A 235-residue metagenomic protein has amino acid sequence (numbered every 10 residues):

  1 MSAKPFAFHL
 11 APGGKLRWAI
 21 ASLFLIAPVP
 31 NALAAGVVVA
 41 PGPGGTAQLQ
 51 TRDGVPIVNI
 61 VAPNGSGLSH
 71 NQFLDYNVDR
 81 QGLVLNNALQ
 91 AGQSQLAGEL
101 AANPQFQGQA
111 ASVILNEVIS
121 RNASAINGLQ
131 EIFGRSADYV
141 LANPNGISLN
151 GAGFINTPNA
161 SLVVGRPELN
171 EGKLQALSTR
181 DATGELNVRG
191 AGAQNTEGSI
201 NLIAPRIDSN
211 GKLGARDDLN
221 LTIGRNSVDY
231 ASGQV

Functional and structural regions predicted by a protein language model:
S2-F6, L10-G13, I20-V235: Solvent-exposed adhesion/ligand-recognition segments of exported proteins
